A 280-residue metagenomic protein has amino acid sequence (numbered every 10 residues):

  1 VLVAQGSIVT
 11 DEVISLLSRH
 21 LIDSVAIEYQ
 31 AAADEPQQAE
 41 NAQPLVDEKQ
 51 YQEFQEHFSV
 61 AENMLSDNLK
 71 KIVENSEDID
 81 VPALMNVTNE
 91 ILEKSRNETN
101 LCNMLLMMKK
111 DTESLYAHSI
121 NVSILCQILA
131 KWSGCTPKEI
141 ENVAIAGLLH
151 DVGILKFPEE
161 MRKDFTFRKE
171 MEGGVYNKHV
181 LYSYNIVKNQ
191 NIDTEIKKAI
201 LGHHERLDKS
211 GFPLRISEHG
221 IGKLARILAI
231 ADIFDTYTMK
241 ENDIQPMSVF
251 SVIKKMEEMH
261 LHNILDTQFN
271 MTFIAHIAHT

Functional and structural regions predicted by a protein language model:
V1-N75, I79, N242, P246-T280: Terminal helices and disordered tails flanking the catalytic cores of nucleotide-processing hydrolases
E35-N177, Y184-N191: Acidic/His-rich, divalent-metal-binding segments that scaffold phosphate/diphosphate chemistry
G147, V187-N189, D193-A225, D243-I244 (+1 more regions): Histidine/acidic-rich helix-loop-helix segments that form or flank divalent-metal centers in metalloenzyme catalytic
F157-P158, K209, M239: Active-site-flanking alpha-helical
E172, K178-I186, M239, V252-E257: Phosphate/pyrophosphate-binding active-site loops
Y176-H179, D232-I233, D243: Structured N-terminal alpha/beta-domain signature that marks small ligand/cofactor-binding or signaling modules
R226-M239: Conserved beta-strand-loop-short alpha-helix elements that form and flank the Mn2+/Mg2+-coordinating active site
